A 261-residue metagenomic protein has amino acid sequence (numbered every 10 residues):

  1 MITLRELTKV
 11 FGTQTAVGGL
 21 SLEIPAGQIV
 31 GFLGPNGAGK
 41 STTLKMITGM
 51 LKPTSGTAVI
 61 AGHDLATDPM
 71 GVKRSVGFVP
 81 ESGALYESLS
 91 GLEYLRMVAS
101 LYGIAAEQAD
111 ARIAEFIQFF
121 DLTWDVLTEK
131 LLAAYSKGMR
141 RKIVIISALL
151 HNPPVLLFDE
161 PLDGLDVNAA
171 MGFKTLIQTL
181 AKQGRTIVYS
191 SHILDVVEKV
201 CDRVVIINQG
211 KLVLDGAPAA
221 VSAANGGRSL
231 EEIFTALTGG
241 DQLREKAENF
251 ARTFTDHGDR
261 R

Functional and structural regions predicted by a protein language model:
I2, K9-Y189, L194-V200, V204-N208 (+1 more regions): ABC transporter nucleotide-binding domains
A219-R261: ABC ATPase nucleotide-binding domains
